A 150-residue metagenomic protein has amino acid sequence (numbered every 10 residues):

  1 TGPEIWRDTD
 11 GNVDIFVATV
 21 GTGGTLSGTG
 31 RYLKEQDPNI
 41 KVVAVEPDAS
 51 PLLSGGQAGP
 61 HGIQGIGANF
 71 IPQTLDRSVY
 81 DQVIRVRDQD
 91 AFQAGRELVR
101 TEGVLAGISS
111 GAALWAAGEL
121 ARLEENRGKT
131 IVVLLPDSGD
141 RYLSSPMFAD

Functional and structural regions predicted by a protein language model:
T1-D10, I84-R87, F92: Glycine-rich oxoanion-binding loops at beta->alpha junctions
G2-K41: Glycine-rich ThDP/TPP pyrophosphate-binding loop and its adjacent helix/strand module within ThDP-dependent enzymes
N12-D14, Y80, G128: Local beta-strand N-terminus motif with an aromatic residue
T19-G30, S109-A117, Y142: Short glycine/serine/threonine-rich phosphate/pyrophosphate-binding segments that cradle anionic phosphate groups
V20-G24, E46-P51, L135-D140: Acidic, glycine-rich active-site loops and adjacent beta-strand->loop/helix elements that engage anionic groups
E35-I108, P146-D150: Active-site/ligand-binding loops adjacent to catalytic centers
W115-D150: Phosphate-binding loop/pocket of nucleotide- and phosphate-handling active sites
